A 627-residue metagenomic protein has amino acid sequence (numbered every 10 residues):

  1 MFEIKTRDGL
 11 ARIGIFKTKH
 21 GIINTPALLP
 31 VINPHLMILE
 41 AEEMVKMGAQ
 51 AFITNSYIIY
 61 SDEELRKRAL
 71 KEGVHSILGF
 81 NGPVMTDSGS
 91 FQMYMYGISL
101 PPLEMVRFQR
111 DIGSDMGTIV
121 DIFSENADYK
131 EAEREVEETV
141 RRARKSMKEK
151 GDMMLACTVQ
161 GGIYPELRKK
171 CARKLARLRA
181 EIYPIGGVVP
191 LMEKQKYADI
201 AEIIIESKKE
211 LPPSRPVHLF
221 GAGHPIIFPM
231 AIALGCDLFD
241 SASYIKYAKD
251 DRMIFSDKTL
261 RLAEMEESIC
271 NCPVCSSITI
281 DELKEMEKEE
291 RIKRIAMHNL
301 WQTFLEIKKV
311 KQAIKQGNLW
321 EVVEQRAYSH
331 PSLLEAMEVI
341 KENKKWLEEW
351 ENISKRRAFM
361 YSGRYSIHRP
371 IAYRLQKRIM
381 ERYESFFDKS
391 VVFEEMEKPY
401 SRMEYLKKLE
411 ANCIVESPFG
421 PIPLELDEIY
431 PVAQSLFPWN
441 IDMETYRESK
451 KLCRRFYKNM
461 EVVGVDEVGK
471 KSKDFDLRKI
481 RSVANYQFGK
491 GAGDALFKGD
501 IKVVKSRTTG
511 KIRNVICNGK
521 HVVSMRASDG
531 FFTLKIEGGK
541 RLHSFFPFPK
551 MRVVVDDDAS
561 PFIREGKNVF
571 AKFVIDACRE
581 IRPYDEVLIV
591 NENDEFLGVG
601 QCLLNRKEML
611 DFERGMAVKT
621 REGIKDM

Functional and structural regions predicted by a protein language model:
M1-G151, F359-E384, F393-R447: Non-catalytic, usually N-terminal nucleic-acid engagement modules in DNA/RNA processing proteins
Q109, L175, Y584: Residue-level signal for inorganic ion chemistry
E137-V140, M147-S276: Glycine-rich phosphate/ribose-binding loops and adjacent secondary-structure elements that form binding surfaces
A242-E335, E448, K490: Gly/Ser/Thr/Ala-enriched C-terminal appendages of enzymes
L333, M337-Y373: Flexible, glycine-rich loop/tail regions that form catalytic "lids" or insertion modules at the edges of active sites
Q376-I429, D500-F548: Polyanion-binding interface signature
M460-A527: N-terminal intrinsically disordered, low-complexity, charge/repeat-rich segments that act as generic
Q487-K502, N518-P583, V587-M627: Beta-strand/loop-dominated core regions that host nucleotide or nucleotide-derived cofactor-binding catalytic loops
